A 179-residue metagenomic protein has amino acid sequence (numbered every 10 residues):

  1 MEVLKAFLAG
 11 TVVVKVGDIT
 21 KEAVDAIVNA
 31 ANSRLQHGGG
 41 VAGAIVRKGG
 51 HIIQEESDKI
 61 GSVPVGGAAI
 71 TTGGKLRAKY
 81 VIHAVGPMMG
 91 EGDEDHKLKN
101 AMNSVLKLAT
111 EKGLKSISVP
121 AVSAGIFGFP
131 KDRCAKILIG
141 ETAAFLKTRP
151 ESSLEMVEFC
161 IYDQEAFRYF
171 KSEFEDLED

Functional and structural regions predicted by a protein language model:
M1-K112: Glycine-/small-residue-enriched capping loops at alpha/beta junctions
M88-D179: Phosphate/ribose-phosphate-bearing ligand recognition and processing surfaces, centered on ADP-ribose/NAD(+/P+) systems
